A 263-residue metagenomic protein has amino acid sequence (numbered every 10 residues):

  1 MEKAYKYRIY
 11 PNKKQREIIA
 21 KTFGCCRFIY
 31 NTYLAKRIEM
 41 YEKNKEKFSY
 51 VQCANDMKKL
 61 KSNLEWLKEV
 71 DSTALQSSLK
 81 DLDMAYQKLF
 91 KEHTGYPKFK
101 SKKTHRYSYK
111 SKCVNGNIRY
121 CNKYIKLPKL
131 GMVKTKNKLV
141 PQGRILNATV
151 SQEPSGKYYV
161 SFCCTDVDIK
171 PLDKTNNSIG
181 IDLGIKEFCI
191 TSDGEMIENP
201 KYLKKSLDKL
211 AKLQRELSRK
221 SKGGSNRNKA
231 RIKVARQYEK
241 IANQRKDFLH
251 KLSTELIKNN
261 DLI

Functional and structural regions predicted by a protein language model:
M1-L262: Nucleic-acid substrate recognition interfaces
